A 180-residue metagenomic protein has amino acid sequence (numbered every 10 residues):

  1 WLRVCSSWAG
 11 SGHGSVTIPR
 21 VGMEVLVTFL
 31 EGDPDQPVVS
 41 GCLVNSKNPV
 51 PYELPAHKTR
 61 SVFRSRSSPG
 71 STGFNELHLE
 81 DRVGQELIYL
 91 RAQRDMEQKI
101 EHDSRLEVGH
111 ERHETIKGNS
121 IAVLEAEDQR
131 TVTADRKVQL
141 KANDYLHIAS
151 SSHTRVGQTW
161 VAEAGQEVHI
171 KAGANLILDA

Functional and structural regions predicted by a protein language model:
W1-A180: Structural signature for extended repeat/solenoid scaffolds and their inter-repeat hinge/linker regions, spanning
